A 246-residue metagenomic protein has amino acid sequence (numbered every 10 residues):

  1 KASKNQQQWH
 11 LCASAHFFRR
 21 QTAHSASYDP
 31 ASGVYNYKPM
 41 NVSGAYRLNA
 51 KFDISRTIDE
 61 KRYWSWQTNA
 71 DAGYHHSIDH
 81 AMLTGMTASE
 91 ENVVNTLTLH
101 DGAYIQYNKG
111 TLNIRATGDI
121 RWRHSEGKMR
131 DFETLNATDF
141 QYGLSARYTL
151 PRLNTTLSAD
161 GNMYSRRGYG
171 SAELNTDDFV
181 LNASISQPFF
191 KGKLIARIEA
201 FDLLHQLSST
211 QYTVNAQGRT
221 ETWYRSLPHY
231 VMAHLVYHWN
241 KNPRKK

Functional and structural regions predicted by a protein language model:
K1-K246: Exposed, low-structure sequence patches enriched in small/polar residues
